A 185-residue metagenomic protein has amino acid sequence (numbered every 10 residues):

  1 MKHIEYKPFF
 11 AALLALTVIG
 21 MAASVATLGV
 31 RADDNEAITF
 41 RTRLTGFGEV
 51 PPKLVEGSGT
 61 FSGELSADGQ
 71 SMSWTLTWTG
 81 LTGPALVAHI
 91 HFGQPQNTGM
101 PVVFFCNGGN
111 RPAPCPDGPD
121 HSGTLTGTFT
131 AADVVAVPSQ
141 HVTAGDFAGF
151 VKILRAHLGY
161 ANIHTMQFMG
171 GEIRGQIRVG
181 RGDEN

Functional and structural regions predicted by a protein language model:
K2-A15: Bacterial N-terminal signal peptides that target proteins for export
A12-S24: Bacterial N-terminal signal peptides
S24-N185: N-terminal leader/targeting pre-sequences
